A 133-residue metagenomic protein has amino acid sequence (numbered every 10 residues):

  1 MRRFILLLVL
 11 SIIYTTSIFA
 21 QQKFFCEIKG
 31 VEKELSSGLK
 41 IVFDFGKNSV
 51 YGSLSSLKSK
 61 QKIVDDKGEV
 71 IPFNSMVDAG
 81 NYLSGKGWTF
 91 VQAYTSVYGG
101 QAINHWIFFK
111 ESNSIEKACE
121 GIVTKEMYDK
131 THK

Functional and structural regions predicted by a protein language model:
M1-F24: Bacterial Sec-dependent N-terminal signal peptides
I18-K133: Terminus-proximal functional modules
